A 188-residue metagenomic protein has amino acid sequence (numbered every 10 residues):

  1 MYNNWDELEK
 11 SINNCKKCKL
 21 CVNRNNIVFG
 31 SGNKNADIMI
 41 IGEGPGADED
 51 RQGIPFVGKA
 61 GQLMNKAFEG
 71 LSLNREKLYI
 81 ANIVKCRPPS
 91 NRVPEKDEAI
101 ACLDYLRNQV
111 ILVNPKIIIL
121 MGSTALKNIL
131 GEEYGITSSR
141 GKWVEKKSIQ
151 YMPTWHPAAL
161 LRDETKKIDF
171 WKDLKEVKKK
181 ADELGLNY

Functional and structural regions predicted by a protein language model:
M1-Y188: A polyanion-binding, active-site-adjacent surface
